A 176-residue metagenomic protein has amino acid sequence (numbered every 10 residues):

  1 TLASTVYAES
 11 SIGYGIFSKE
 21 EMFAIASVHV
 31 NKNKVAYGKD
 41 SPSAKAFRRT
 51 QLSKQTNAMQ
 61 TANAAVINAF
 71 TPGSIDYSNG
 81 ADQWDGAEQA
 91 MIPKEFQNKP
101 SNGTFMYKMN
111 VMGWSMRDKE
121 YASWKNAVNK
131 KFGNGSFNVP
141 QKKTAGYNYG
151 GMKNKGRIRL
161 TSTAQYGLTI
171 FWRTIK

Functional and structural regions predicted by a protein language model:
L2-K176: Bacterial extracytoplasmic/cell-wall-associated proteins, especially those involved in peptidoglycan
